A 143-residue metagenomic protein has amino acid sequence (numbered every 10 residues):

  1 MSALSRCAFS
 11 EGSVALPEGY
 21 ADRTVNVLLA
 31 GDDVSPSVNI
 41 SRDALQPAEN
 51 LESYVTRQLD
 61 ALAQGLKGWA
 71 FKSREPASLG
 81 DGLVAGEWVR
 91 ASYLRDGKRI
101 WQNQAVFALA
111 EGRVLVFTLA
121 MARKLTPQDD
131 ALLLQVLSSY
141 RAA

Functional and structural regions predicted by a protein language model:
A3-R57: Secretory pathway targeting signatures of secreted, lumenal, and periplasmic proteins
R6, E18-T24, A63-S78, S139-A142: Short secondary-structure junctions
G12, E18-Y20, V116-A143: Surface-exposed amphipathic alpha-helical segments
L28-G31, I40, V89-Y93, Y140: Short beta-strand element of the conserved SAM-dependent methyltransferase core
A48, K98, T126-P127: Loop/helix-junction capping segments adjacent to catalytic residues or to phosphate/diphosphate-binding pockets
L59-L109, L134: Signature of long, low-cysteine stretches enriched in small and polar/charged residues
A110-L115: Short hydrophobic/glycine-rich mini-motifs in sensory/regulatory modules that couple input to downstream signaling
